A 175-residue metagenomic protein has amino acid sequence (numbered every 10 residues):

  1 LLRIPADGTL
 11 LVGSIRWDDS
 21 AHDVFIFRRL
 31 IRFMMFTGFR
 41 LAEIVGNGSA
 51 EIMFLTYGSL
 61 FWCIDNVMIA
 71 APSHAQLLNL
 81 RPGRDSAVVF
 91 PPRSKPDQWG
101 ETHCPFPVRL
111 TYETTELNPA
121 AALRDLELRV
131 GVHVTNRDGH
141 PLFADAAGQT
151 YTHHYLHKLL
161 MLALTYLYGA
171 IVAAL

Functional and structural regions predicted by a protein language model:
L1-L175: Extended, non-catalytic subsegments within catalytic or DNA/protein-binding/adaptor domains
